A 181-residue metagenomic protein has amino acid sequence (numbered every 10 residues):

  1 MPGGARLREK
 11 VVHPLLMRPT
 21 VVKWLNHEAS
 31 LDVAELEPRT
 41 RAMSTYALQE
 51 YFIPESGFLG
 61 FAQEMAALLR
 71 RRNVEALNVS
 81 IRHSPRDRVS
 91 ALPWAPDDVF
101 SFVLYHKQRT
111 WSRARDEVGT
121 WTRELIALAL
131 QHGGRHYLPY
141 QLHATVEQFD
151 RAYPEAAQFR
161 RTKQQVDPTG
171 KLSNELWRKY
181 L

Functional and structural regions predicted by a protein language model:
M1-L181: Noncatalytic alpha-helical scaffold of FAD-dependent oxidoreductases
